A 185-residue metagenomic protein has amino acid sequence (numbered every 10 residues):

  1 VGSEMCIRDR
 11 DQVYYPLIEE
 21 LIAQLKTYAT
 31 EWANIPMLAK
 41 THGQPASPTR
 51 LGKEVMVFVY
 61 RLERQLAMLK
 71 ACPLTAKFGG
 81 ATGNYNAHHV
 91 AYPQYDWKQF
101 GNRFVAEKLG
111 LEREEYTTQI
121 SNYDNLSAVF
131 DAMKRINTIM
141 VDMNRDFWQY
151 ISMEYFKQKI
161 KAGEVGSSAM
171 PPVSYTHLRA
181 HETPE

Functional and structural regions predicted by a protein language model:
V1-D9, T176-E185: Conserved small/polar residues in nucleotide/adenosyl-binding loops
S3, R8-A46, G110-N125: Long, non-coiled-coil amphipathic alpha-helical linker/lever segments that couple catalytic cores to other domains
E19, S47-R179: Internal glycine-rich alpha/beta core junctions
